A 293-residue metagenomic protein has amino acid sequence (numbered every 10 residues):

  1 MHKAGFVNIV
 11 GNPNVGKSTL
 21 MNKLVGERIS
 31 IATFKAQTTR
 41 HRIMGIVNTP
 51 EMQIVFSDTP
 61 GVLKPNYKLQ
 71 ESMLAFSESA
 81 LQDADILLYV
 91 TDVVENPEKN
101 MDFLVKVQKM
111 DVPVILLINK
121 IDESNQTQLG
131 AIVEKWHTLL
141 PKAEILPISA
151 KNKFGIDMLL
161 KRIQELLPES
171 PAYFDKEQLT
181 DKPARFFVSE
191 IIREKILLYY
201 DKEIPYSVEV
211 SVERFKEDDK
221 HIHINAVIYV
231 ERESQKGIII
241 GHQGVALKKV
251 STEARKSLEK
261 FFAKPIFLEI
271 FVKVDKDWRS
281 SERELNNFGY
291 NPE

Functional and structural regions predicted by a protein language model:
M1-A75, S79-L81: Conserved G1/Walker A P-loop phosphate-binding module
G16, G155, A246: Conserved glycine(s) of the Walker
S30-A32, K99, P171-D175, L198-E209: Active-site phosphate-binding and catalytic loops of NTP-dependent enzymes
T39, V62-K64, N96-P97, S124-N125 (+1 more regions): Catalytic P-loop NTPase motifs of RecA-like helicase/translocase cores
E51, A75-A143, K216-D218: Conserved C-terminal guanine-recognition region of P-loop GTPase G domains, centered on the G4
D58, N119, S149: Active-site glycine-centered loops adjacent to acidic/histidine catalytic or metal-binding residues that shape
P113, D122-T180, A184: Canonical P-loop GTPase G-domain recognition
A184-E293: P-loop NTP-binding site
